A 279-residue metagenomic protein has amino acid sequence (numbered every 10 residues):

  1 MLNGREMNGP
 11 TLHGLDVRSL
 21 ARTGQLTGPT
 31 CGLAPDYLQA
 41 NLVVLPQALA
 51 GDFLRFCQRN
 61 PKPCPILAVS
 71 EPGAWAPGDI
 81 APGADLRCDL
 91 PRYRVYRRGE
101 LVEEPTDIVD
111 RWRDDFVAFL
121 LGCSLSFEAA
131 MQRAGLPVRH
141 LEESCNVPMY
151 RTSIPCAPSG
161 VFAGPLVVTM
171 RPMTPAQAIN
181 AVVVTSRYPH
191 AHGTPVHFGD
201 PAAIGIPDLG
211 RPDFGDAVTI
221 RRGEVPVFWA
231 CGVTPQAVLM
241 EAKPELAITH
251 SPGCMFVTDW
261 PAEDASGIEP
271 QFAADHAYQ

Functional and structural regions predicted by a protein language model:
L2-G122, Q132-R133, V138, M149 (+1 more regions): Metallocofactor- and cofactor-centric catalytic cores in central/energy metabolism, strongly enriched
S126: Short alpha-helical
H140-A163: Long, charge-dense
